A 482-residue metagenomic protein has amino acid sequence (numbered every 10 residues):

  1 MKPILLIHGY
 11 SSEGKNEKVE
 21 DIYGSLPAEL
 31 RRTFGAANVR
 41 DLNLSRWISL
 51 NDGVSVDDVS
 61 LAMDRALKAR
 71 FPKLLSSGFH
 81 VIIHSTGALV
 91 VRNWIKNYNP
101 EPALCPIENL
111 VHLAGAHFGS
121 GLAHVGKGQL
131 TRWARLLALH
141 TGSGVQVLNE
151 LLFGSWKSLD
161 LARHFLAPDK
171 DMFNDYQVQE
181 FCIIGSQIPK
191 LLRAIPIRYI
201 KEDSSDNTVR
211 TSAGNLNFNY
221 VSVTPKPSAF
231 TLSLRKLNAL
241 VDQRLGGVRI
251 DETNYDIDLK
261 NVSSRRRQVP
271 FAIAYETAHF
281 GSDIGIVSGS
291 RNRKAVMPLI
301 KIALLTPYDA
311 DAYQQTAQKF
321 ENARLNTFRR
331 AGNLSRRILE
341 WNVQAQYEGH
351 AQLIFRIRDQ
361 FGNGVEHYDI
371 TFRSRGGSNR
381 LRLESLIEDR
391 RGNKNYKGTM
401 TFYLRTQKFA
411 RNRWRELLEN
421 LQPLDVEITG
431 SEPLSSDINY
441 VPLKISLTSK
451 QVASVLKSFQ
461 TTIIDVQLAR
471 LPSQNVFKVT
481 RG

Functional and structural regions predicted by a protein language model:
M1-F79, N439: Active-site catalytic motif of lipid deacylating hydrolases and related acyltransferases
I4-H8, S60-F165, F361, E366-F372 (+3 more regions): Serine-dependent carboxylesterase/thioesterase catalytic core of lipase-like alpha/beta-hydrolase/SGNH enzymes
K96, L104, N109-L339: Helical cap/lid subdomain of alpha/beta-hydrolase-fold lipid enzymes that gates access to the catalytic pocket
Y176, Q346-H350: Short, surface-exposed loop/turn motifs at beta-strand boundaries within globular domains
N326-A345, E427-G482: Extracellular beta-sheet/turn segments enriched in Thr/Pro/Gly and aliphatic residues
A351-D359: A short, amphipathic beta-strand motif
R358-G392, Q422-E432: Extended low-complexity, serine/threonine- and proline-enriched intrinsically disordered segments
G392-E427, S431-S436: Short Pro-Gly-centered beta-turn/loop motif in secreted/extracellular proteins
